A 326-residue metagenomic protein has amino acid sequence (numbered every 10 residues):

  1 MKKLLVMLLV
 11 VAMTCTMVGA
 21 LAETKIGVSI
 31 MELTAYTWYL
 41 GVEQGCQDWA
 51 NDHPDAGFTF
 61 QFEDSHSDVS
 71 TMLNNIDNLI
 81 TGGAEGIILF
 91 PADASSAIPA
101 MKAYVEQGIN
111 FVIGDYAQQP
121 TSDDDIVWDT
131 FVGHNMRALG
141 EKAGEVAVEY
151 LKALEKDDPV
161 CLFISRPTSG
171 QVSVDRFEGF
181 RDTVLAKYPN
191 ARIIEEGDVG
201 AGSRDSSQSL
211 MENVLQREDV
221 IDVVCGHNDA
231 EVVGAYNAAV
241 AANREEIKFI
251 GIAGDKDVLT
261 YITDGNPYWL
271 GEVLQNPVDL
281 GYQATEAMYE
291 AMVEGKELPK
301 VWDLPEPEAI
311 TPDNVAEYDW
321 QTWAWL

Functional and structural regions predicted by a protein language model:
M1-L8: Positively charged n-region of N-terminal signal peptides that target proteins for export
L9, M13-M17: Hydrophobic core
A20-L326: A residue-level marker of the well-folded mature domains of exported/periplasmic proteins
